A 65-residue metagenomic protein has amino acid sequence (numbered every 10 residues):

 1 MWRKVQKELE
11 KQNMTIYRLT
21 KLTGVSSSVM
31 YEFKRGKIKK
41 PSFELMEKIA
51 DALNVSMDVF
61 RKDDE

Functional and structural regions predicted by a protein language model:
M1-T15: A short, Lys/Arg-rich alpha-helix, primarily the initiator
K4-V5, V29, L45: Hydrophobic alpha-helical segments typical of transmembrane helices and their membrane-interface/capping positions
E8, L22, F33, D63: Residues in the recognition helix of alpha-helical DNA-binding motifs
L9, T20, A50: The alpha-helix within a helix-turn-helix
M14-E32: Short alpha-helical DNA-recognition segment
S26, K37, D64: The DNA-recognition helices of helix-turn-helix-type DNA-binding domains
K37-K48: Short, basic-rich loop-to-helix N-cap that marks the start of a DNA-contacting helix
N54-E65: Short C-terminal boundary/hinge segments that cap the last helix of small helical domains
